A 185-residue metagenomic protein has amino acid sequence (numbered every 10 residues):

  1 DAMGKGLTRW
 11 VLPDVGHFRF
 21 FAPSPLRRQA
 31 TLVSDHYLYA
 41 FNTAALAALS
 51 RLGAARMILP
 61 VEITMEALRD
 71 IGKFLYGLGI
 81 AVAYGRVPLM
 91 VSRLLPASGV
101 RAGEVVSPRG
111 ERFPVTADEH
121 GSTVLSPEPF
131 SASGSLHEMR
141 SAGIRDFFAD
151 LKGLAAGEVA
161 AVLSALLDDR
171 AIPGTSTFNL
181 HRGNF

Functional and structural regions predicted by a protein language model:
D1-A48, L52, R56-F185: Active-site pocket-lining/capping segments in soluble small-molecule metabolic enzymes
